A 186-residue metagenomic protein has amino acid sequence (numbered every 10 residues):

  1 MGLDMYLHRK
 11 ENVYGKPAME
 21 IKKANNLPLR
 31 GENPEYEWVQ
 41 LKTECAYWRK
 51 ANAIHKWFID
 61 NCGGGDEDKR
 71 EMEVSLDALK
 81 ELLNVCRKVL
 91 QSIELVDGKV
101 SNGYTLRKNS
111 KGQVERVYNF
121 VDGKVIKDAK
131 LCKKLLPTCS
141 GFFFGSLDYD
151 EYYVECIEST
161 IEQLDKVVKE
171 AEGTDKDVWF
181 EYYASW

Functional and structural regions predicted by a protein language model:
M1-W186: Acidic (Asp/Glu-rich) sequence patches and key acidic residues that form negatively charged surfaces used
